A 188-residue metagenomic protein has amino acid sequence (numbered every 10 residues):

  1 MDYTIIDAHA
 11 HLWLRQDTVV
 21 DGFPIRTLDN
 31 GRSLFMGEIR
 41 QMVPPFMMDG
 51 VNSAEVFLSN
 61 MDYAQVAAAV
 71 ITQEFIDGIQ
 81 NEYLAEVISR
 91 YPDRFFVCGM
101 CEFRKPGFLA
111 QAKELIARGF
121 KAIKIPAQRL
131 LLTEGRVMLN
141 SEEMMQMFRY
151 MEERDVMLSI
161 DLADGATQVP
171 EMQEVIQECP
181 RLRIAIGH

Functional and structural regions predicted by a protein language model:
M1-V70: An N-terminally biased module of ancient metal coordination in phosphate/nucleic-acid-related enzymes
I6-A10, A69-T72, F95-G99, K121-I125 (+2 more regions): Hydrophobic faces of well-ordered beta-strands that scaffold small-molecule active sites in alpha/beta enzyme cores
H9, M61, L84, L115 (+3 more regions): Conserved, mostly hydrophobic/aromatic
M47-V51, Q73-Q80, E102-L109, L130-L139 (+1 more regions): Acidic-and-aromatic substrate-binding clefts and catalytic sites of carbohydrate-active enzymes
V56-N60, Q80-V87, Q111-L115, E143-M147 (+1 more regions): A general structural detector for well-ordered alpha-helical segments in enzyme core domains, enriched
N60, Q65-Q80, A85, P92-E102 (+1 more regions): Short, well-structured secondary-structure segments
A122, V137-H188: Catalytic pocket-lining loop regions of alpha/beta-barrel enzymes, especially the amidohydrolase/enolase/GH5 lineages
